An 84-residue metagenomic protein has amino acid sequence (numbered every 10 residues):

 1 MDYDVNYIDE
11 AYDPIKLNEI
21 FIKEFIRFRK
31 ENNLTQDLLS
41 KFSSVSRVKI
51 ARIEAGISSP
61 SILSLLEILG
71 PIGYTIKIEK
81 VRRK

Functional and structural regions predicted by a protein language model:
M1-I20, R83: N-terminal flexible/basic segments that precede or flank functional cores
I20-F21, V45: Alpha-helix N-cap/N′ positions at the starts of helices
K23-S40, E67: Short basic helix-loop element that most often maps to the first helix and adjoining turn of HTH DNA-binding modules
K41-S59: Recognition helix of helix-turn-helix/homeodomain-like DNA-binding domains that insert into the DNA major groove
S43, R82-R83: Conserved beta-strand edge residues that scaffold enzyme active sites
S61-E79: DNA major-groove recognition helix of helix-turn-helix/homeodomain DNA-binding modules
